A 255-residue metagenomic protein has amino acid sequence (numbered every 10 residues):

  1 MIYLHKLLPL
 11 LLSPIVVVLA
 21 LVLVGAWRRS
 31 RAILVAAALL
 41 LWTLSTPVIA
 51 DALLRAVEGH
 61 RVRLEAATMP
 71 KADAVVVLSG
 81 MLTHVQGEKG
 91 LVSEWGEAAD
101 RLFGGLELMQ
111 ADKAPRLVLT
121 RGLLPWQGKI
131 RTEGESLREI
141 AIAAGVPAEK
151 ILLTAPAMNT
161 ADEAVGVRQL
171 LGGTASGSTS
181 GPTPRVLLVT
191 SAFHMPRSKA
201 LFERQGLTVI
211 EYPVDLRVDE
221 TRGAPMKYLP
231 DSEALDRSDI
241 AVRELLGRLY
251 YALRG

Functional and structural regions predicted by a protein language model:
M1-W27: Membrane-embedded alpha-helical segments of integral membrane proteins
Y3-L8, I49, L53-V57, V242-L249: Hydrophobic alpha-helical segments of integral membrane proteins, encompassing both true transmembrane helices
L8, A20-L21, I33-A36, A241: Hydrophobic alpha-helical transmembrane segments
R29-I33, G255: Juxtamembrane interface at the cytosolic side of transmembrane helices
A32-P47: Hydrophobic membrane-insertion alpha-helices, especially the h-region of bacterial N-terminal signal peptides
P47-S232: A structural signal for short, hydrophobic/glycine-enriched beta-strand patches
S232-G255: Structured C-terminal subdomain patch of bacterial secreted/periplasmic proteins
